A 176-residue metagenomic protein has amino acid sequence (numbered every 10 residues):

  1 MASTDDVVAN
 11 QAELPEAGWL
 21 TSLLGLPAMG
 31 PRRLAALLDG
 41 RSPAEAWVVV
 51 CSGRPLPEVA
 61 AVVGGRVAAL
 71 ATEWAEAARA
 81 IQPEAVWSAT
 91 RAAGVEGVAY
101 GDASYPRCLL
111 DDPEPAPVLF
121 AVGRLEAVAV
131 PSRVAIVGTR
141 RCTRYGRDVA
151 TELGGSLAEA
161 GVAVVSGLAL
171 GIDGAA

Functional and structural regions predicted by a protein language model:
A2-E159: Short, positively charged patches
G154-A175: Phosphate/pyrophosphate-binding betaalpha-module
